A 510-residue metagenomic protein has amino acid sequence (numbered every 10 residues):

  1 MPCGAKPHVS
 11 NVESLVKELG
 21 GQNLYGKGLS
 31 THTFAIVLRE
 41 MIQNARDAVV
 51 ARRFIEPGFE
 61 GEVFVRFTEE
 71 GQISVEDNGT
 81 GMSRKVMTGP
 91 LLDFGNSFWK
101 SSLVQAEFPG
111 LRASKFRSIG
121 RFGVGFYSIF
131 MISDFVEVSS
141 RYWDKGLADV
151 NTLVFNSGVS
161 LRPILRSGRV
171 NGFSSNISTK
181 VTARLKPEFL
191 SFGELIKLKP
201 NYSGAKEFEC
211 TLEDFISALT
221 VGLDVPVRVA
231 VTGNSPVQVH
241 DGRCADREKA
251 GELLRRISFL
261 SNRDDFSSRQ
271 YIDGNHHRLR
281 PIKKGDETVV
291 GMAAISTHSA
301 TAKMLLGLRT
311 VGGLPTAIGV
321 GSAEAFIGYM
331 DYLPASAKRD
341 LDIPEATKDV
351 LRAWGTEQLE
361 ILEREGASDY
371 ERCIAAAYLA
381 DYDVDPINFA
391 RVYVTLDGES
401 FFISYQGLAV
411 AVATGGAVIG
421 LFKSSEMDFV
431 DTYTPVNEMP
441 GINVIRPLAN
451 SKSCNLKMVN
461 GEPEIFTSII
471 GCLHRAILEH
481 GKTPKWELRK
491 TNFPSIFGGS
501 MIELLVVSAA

Functional and structural regions predicted by a protein language model:
M1-K6, N23-L24, Q238-A510: GHKL/Bergerat-fold ATPase module
M1-R184, F192: GHKL (Bergerat-fold) ATPase N-terminal catalytic module, capturing the glycine-rich phosphate-binding loop and acidic
M41, A45-R53, G95, E207-V229 (+3 more regions): Hydrophobic, Leu/Ile/Phe/Ala-enriched alpha-helical segments that form helix-helix packing faces
R66-T68, S139, V154-N156, R184 (+7 more regions): A structural detector for beta-sheet-dominated domains
V75, F192-I196, A335-I343: Short conserved micro-motifs at the rims of enzyme active sites and ligand-binding pockets
G89-D93, L153-F155, K197-P200, G242-A250: Short secondary-structure boundary/capping segments
F135-V138, Y142-D144, N151, L223-V239 (+1 more regions): Short polybasic amphipathic segments
V159-C244: ATP-binding catalytic core of ATPases
